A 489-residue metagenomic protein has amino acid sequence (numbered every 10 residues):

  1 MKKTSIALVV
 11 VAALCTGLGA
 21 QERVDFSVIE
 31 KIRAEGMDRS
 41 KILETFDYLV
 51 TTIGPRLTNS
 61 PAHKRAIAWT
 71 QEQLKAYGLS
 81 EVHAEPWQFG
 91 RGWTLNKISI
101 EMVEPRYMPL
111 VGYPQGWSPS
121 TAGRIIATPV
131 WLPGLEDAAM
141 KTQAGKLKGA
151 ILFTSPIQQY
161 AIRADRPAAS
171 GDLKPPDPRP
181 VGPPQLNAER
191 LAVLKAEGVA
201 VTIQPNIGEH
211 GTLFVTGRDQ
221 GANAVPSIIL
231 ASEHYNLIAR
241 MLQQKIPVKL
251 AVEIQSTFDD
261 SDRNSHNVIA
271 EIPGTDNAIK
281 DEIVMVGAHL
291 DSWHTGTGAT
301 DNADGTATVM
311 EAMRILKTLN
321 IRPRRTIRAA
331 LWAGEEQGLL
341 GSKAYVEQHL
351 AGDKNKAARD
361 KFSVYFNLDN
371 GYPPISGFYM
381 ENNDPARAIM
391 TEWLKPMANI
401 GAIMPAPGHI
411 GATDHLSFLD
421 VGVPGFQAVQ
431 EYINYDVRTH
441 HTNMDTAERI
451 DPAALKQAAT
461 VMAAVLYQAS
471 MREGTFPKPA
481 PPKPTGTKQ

Functional and structural regions predicted by a protein language model:
A7-C15: Bacterial N-terminal signal peptides
E22-D25, D47, T51-G171: Noncatalytic luminal/extracellular "stalk/propeptide" segments of secretory-pathway proteins
V24-S60, K97, L213-R218, D291-S292 (+3 more regions): N-terminal capping segment at the start of a domain
D25-V28, V103-P105, P109-G112, G116-A144 (+3 more regions): Soluble metallo-hydrolase cores and metallopeptidase-like ectodomains found primarily in the secretory/periplasmic
I29-G36, T51-P61, I98, G116 (+11 more regions): Second-shell loop/turn segments in exported
M37, P105-P109, A122, A127 (+3 more regions): Metal-dependent peptidase/peptidase-like ectodomains
E44, A222, I315-L340, D360 (+1 more regions): Short helix-loop-beta-strand segments that form the rim/entrance of peptidase-like active sites
P226-S227, R314, T318, D436-Q489: His/Asp/Glu-rich mid-to-C-terminal helical/loop segments that flank catalytic regions of hydrolases
